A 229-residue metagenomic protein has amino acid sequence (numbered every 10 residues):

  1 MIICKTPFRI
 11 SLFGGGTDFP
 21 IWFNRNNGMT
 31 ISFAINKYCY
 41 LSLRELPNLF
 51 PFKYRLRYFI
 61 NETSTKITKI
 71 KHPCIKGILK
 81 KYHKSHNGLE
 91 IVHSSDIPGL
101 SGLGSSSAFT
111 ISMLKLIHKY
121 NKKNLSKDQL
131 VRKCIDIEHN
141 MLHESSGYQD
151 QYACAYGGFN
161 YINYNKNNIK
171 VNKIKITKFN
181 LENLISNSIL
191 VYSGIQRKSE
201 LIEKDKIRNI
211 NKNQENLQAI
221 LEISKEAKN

Functional and structural regions predicted by a protein language model:
M1-F13, D18-I21, S32-S85, I117-K123 (+2 more regions): C-terminal nucleotide
F23, I67-T68, G102-S105: Short, solvent-exposed loop/turn segments at secondary-structure boundaries
N26-G28, Y148: A short beta-loop-beta micro-motif enriched in histidine and acidic residues
I31, I97, L103, I162: Short clusters of hydrophobic/aromatic residues that line enzyme substrate/ligand-binding pockets
L89-S101: Short pre-catalytic strand/loop immediately N-terminal to key active-site residues, enriched for Gly-Thr
G102-K123: DPxDG-like acidic metal-binding loop motif
